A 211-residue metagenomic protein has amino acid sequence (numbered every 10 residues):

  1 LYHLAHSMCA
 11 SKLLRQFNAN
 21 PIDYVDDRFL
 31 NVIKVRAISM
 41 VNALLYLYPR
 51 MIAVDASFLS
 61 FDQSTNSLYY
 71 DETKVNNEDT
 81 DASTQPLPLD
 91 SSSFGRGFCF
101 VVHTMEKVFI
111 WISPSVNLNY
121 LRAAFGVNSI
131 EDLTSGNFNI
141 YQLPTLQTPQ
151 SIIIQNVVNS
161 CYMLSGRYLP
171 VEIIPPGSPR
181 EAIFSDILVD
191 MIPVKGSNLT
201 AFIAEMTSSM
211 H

Functional and structural regions predicted by a protein language model:
L1-H211: Extended acidic, low-complexity intrinsically disordered regions
